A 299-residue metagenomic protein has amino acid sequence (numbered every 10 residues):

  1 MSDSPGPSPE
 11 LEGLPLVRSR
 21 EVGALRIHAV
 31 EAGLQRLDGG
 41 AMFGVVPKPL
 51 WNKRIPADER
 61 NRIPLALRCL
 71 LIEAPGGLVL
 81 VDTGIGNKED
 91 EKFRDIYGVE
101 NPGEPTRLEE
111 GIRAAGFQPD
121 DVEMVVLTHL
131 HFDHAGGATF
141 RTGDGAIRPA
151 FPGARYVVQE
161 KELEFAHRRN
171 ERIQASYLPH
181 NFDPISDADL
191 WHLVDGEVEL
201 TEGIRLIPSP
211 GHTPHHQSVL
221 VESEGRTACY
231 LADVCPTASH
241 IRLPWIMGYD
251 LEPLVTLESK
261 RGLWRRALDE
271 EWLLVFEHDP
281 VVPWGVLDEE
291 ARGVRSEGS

Functional and structural regions predicted by a protein language model:
D3-G6, E100-F117, D121, G143 (+2 more regions): Metallo-beta-lactamase
P9, V17, E59-I63, I207-H212: Short Gly/Pro-enriched turn/cap motifs at secondary-structure boundaries
V17-A114, S218-D233: Conserved beta-strand hairpin/beta-sheet module of binuclear metal-dependent hydrolase folds, prominently
A32-G33, T83-G86, L130, K161-E162 (+3 more regions): Active-site metal-binding loops of divalent metal-dependent hydrolases
V79-V81, V126, Y156, A228-Y230 (+1 more regions): Residue-level marker for buried hydrophobic side chains located in beta-strands that build the well-ordered beta-sheet
G98-E110, E224-S299: Cap/insert and terminal regions of metallo-dependent hydrolase folds
V122-D133: Metallo-beta-lactamase
A135-A146, V286-D288: Metal-dependent catalytic neighborhoods of phosphoester/phosphodiester hydrolases
